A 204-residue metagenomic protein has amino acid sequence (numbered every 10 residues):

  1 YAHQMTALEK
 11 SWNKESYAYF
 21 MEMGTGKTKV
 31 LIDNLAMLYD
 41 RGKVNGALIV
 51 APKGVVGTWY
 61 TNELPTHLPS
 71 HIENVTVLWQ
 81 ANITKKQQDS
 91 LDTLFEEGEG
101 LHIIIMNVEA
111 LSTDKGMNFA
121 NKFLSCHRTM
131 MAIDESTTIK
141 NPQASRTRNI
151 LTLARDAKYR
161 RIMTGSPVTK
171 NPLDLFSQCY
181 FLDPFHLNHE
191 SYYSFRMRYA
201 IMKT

Functional and structural regions predicted by a protein language model:
Y1-M21: Conserved pre-motif I regulatory segment
K14-N34: Walker A/P-loop
Y19, I49, M163: Hydrophobic anchor at the beta1->P-loop junction of P-loop NTPases
T28-V30, K43-T66, T169-D174: Conserved Walker A/P-loop ATP-binding site and its immediately adjacent core in helicase/helicase-like ATPase domains
G46, T66-H67, I72-V77, A81 (+2 more regions): Conserved P-loop NTPase motor "coupling/switch" region that bridges the ATPase
V55-I103: Conserved nucleic-acid-binding Ia/Ib motif block in the N-terminal RecA-like helicase ATPase lobe
T84-I103, V108-H127, N141: Conserved helix/coil segment N-terminal to the catalytic DExD/H
D134-S136: Walker B catalytic acidic pair
